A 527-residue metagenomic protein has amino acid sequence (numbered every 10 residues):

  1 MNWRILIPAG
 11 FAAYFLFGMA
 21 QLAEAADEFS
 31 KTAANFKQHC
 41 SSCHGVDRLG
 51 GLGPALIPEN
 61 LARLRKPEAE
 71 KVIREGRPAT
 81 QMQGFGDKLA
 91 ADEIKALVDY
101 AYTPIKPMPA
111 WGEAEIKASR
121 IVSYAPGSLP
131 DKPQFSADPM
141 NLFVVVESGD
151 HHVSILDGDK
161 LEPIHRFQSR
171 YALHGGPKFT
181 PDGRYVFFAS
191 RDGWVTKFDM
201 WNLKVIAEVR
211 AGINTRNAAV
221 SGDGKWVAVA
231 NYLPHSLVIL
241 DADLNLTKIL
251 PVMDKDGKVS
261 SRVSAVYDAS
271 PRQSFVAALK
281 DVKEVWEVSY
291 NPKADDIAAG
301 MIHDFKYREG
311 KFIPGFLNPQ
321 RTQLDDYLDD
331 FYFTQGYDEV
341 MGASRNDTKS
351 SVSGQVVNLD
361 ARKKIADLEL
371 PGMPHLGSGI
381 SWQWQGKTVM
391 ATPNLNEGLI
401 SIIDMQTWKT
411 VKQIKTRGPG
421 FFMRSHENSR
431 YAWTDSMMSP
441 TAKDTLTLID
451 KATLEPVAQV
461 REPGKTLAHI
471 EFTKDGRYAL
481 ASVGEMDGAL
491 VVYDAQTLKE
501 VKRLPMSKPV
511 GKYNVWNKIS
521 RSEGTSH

Functional and structural regions predicted by a protein language model:
A26-S30, K37-H39, Q83-G149: Flexible coil segments in periplasmic/lumen-exposed cytochrome c-class electron-transfer proteins
S42, D47-L52, I57-K106: Extracytoplasmic electron-transfer domains, predominantly the class I c-type cytochrome c fold
I116, L250-S261, P292-D326, K364 (+3 more regions): Surface-exposed loop and turn segments in beta-propeller and other repeat-based domains that flank or scaffold
Y124-K132, L173-K178, N214-V220, V259-Y267 (+5 more regions): Repeated scaffold domains used in trafficking and secretory/extracellular systems, primarily beta-propellers
A137-P139, P181-D182, G222-D223, S270-P271 (+4 more regions): Residue-level detector of Asp-centered blade-edge/turn motifs that repeat once per structural unit in beta-propeller
G158-K160, D199-L203, D241-N245, Y290-P292 (+4 more regions): Short loop/turn segments that connect beta-strands within beta-propeller blades
E162-Q168, K204-V209, L246-G257, I313-T322 (+4 more regions): A short beta-strand motif characteristic of beta-propeller blades
P419-G488: Loop/turn-rich, solvent-exposed surfaces of beta-rich toroidal or solenoidal domains
